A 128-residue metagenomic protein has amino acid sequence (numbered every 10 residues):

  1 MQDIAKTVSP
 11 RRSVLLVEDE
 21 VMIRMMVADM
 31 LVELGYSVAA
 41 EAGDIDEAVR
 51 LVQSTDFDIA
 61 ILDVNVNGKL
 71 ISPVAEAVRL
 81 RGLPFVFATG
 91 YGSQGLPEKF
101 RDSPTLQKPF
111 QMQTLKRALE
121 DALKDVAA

Functional and structural regions predicted by a protein language model:
M1-S13, Q111-A128: Non-catalytic signal-transmission and effector/linker regions of two-component phosphorelay proteins
E18: Conserved acidic carboxylate
V21-A40: Two-component/phosphorelay signaling modules centered on CheY-like receiver
E41-I59: Acidic, metal-coordinating helix/loop segments flanking the phosphotransfer/catalytic sites of two-component signaling
D44, G68-P73: Acidic catalytic/metal-coordinating carboxylates
D63: Active-site residues of response regulator receiver
K108: A Lys-centered signature of the CheY-like receiver
